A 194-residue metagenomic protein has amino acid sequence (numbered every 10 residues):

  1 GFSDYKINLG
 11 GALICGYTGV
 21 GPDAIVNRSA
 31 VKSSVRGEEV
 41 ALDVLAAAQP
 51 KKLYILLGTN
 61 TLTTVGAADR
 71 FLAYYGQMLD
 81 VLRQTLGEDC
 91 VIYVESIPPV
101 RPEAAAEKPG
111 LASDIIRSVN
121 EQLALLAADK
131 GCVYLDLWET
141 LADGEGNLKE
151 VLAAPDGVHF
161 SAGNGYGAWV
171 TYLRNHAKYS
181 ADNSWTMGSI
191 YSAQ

Functional and structural regions predicted by a protein language model:
G1-A73: Conserved SGNH/GDSL esterase-like catalytic core that processes O-acyl groups on lipids and polysaccharides
G1-N8, Y75-G76, C90-I92, I116 (+1 more regions): Short intrinsically disordered, low-complexity coil segments enriched in acidic
L42, L79, N120-A124: Short amphipathic alpha-helical segments and helix-helix/interface helices
D43-V44, Q77, V81-T85, Y172: A generic secondary-structure signal
A46-Q49, T85-G87, A128-D129: Extracellular/periplasmic catalytic domains that process cell-envelope and extracellular macromolecules
Y54-L62, V81-S118, W138-E139: Active-site segments of SGNH/GDSL-like serine hydrolases that catalyze O-acetyl group transfer/hydrolysis on lipids
A68-M78, I116-V119: Charged helix-capping and loop-helix junction motifs
P99-Q194: Catalytic His-Asp segment of secreted/periplasmic serine-dependent ester chemistry enzymes
